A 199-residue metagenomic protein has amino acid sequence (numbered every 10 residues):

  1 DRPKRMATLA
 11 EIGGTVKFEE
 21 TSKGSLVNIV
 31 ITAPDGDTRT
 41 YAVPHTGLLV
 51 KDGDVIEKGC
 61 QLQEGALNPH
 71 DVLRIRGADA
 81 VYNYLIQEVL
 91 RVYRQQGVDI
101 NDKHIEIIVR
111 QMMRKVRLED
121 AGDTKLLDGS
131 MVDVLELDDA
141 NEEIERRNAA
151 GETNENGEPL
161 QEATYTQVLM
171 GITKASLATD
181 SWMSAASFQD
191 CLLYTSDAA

Functional and structural regions predicted by a protein language model:
D1-F18, A42-V50, D54-I56: Generic structural motif
T8, V27-H45: Short beta-strand-turn/beta-hairpin segments enriched in glycine/proline and small hydrophobics that form edge-strand
E11-G13, N68-I86: Short, compositionally biased
N28-A33, D54-L73: Short hydrophobic beta/alpha edge segments that flank linear recognition/processing sites
G65, E88-Q96, Q111-E119, A175: Conserved, well-folded catalytic cores of nucleic-acid-processing and energy-transducing macromolecular machines
G97-I108, A199: Conserved phosphate/anionic-ligand binding catalytic regions in large, soluble enzymes, centered on
L169-A186: Alpha-helical bundle/repeat cores within regulatory domains of eukaryotic proteins
Y194-A198: Conserved small/polar residues in nucleotide/adenosyl-binding loops
